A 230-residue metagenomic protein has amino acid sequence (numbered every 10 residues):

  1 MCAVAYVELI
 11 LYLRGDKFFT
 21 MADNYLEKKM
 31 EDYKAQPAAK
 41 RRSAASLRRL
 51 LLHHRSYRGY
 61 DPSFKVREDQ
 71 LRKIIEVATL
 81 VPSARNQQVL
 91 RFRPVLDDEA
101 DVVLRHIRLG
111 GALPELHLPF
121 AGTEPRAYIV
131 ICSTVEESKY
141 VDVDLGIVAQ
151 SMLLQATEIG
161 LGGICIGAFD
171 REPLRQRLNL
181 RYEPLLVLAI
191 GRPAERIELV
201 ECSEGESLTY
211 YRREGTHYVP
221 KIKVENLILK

Functional and structural regions predicted by a protein language model:
Y6-K230: Acidic, surface-exposed loops and disordered segments
